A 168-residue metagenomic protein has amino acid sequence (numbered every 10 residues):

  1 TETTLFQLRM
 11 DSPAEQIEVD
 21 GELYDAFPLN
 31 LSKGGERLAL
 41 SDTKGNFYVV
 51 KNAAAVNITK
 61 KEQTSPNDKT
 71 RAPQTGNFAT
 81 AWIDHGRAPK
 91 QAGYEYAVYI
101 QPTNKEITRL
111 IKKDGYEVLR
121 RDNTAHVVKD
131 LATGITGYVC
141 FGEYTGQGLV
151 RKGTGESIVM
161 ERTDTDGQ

Functional and structural regions predicted by a protein language model:
T1-M10: Catalytic and substrate-binding regions of extracellular carbohydrate-active enzymes, especially polysaccharide lyases
L5, R37, F47, G93-E95: Beta-sheet entry/capping signal
A14-W82, G146-L149: Trp/Gly-enriched beta-strand surface patches
E15, G45, A88, T103-K105 (+1 more regions): Generic "edge-of-domain/loop-turn" microfeature
L40, A81, Y96-V98, V128: Generic structural hydrophobic/aromatic packing signal, biased to beta-strands
T80-K90: Exposed beta-sheet edge/beta-hairpin loop segments within beta-rich domains
P89-I100: Short Pro-Gly-centered flexible turn/kink motifs
Y99-Q168: Non-catalytic terminal regions with compositionally biased, polar/charged low complexity
